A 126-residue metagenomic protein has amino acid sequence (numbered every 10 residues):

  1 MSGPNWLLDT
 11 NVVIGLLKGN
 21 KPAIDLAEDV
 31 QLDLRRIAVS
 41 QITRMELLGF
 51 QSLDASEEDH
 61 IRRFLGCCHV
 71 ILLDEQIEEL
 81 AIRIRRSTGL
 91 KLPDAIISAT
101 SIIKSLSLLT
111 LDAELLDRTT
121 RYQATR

Functional and structural regions predicted by a protein language model:
M1-P4, S98-R126: Acidic, PIN/NYN-like endoribonuclease modules and their adjacent C-terminal/linker elements
M1-V39, G49-R62: Short, well-structured N-terminal submotif of metal-dependent ribonuclease cores
D9-T10, L47, A81, S101: Generic structural signal for small/hydrophobic residues in well-ordered secondary structure, especially within
V12-V13, T43, I77, I96-I97 (+1 more regions): Alpha-helix capping/helix-boundary segments
D33-L34, C67-C68, K104: Structured helix-beta-strand junction loops
G66-S87: Acidic catalytic patch
R86, L90, L106: Short glycine/serine/threonine/alanine-rich loop segments
